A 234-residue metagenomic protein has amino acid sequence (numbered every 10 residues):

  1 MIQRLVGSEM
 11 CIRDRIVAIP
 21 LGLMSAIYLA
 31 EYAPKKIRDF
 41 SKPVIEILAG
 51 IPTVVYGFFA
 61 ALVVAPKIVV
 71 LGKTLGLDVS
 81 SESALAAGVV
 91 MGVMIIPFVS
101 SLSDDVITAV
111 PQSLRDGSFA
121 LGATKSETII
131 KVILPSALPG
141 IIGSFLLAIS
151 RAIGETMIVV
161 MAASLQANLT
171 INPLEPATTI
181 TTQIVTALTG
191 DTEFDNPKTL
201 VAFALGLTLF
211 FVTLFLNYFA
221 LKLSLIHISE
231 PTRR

Functional and structural regions predicted by a protein language model:
M1-G7, C11-I12, I226-R234: Single conserved hydrophobic/aromatic residue that forms the stacking wall/gate of nucleotide- or nucleobase-binding
R4, S8-E9, V69-F98: Loop-to-helix entry region at the N-terminal start of transmembrane alpha-helices in multi-pass membrane transporters
R4, S8-Y28, F145, F215: Transmembrane alpha-helix signature in integral membrane proteins
R4-I16, P34-K35, T186-T199: Periplasmic/extracellular loop-to-transmembrane helix junction in inner-membrane transport proteins
L21-A60, S101-L102, R234: Cytoplasmic-entry segments and transmembrane alpha-helices of multi-pass inner-membrane transporters
L102-S103, I107-P111, F119, K125-A163: Transmembrane alpha-helices
D104-T108, Q112, F119, L146 (+2 more regions): C-terminal transmembrane helix and the adjacent membrane-cytosol boundary/short C-terminal tail of inner/organellar
V159-F210: Interhelical loop and adjacent transmembrane-helix boundary motif in polytopic membrane transport permeases
